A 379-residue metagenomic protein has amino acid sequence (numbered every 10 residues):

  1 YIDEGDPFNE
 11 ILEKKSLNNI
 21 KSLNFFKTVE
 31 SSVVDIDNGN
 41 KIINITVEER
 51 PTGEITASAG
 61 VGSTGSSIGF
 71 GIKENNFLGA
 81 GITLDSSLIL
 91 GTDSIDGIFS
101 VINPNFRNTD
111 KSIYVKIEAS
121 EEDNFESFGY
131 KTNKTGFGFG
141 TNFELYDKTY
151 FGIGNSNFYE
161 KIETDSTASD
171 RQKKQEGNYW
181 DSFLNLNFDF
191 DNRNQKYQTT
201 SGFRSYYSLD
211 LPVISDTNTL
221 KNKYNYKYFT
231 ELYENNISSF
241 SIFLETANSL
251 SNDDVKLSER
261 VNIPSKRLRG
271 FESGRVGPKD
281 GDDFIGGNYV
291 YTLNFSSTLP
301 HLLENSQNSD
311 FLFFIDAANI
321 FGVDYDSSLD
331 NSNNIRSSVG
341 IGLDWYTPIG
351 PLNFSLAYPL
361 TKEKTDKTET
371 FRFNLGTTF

Functional and structural regions predicted by a protein language model:
Y1-G65, G71, D85-N103, Y224-N225 (+2 more regions): Periplasmic polypeptide-binding modules associated with outer-membrane biogenesis and secretion
S22, E54-A57, D170-G177, D181-S309 (+3 more regions): C-terminal outer-membrane beta-barrel translocator/porin domains of Gram-negative envelope proteins and their
F26-K27, G53-I55, G65, F77-L84 (+6 more regions): Repeated loop/turn-to-beta-strand initiation elements of outer-membrane beta-barrel proteins
I36-N38, G60-I68, S86-G97, N124-T132 (+4 more regions): Solvent-exposed loop/turn segments connecting transmembrane beta-strands in outer-membrane beta-barrel proteins
T52-G62, G69-T92, I113-D123, G202-V213 (+4 more regions): Transmembrane beta-strand segments that form the barrel wall of outer-membrane beta-barrel proteins
E74-N76, N103-N105, F143, F190-N192 (+6 more regions): Residue-level signature of outer-membrane beta-barrel architecture
G97-Y179, L186: Transmembrane beta-barrel wall of Gram-negative outer-membrane proteins
N185-L186, L343-T347, T368-F379: Outer-membrane beta-barrel "beta-signal"
